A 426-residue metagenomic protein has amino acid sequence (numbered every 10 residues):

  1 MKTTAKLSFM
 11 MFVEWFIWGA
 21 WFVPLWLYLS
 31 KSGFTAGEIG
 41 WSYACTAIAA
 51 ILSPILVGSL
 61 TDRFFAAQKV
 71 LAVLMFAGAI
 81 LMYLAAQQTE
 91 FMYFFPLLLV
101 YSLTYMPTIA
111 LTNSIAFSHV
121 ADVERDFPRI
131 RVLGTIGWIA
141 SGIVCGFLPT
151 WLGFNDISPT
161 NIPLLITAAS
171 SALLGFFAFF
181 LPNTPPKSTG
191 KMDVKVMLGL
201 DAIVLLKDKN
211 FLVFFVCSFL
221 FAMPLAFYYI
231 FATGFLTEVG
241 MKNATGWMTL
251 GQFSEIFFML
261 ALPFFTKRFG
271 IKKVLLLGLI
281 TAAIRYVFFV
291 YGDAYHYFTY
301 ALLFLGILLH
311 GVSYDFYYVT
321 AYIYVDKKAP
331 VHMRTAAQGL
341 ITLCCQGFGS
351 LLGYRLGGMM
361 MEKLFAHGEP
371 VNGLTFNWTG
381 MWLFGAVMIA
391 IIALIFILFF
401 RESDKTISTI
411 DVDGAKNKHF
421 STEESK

Functional and structural regions predicted by a protein language model:
M1, L181-V216, A415-T422: Juxtamembrane intracellular "pre-TM" segments in multi-pass secondary transporters
M1-A47, N210-T249, Y318, Y354: Helix-loop boundary and gating motifs at the non-cytosolic
F12, L81, F91-L111, I115 (+2 more regions): Hydrophobic core of transmembrane alpha-helices in multi-pass small-molecule transporters, especially MFS/SLC-type
F34-C45, R125-L133, S158-L165, T237-I256 (+2 more regions): Loop-to-transmembrane helix entry
L52-A66, P149-G153, F258-I271, M361: Helix-to-loop junctions at the C-terminal end of transmembrane segments in multipass secondary transporters
K69-Y83, K273-F288: Structural signature of the two symmetry-related core transmembrane helices
A85-A86, S171-P182, G347, F376-H419 (+1 more regions): Multi-pass alpha-helical transporter architecture, strongest for 12-TM Major Facilitator/SLC carriers used
F147-A169, M359-I389: A membrane-interface helix-boundary motif in multi-pass transporters
